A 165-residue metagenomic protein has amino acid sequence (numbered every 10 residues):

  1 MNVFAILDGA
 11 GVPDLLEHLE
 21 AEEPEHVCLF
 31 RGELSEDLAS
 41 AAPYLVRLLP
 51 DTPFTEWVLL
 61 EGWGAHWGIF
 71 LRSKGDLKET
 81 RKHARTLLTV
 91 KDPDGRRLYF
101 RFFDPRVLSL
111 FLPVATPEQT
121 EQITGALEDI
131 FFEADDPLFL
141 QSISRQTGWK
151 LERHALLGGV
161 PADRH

Functional and structural regions predicted by a protein language model:
M1-H165: Non-transmembrane, aqueous-exposed alpha-helical and coiled segments at domain scale
